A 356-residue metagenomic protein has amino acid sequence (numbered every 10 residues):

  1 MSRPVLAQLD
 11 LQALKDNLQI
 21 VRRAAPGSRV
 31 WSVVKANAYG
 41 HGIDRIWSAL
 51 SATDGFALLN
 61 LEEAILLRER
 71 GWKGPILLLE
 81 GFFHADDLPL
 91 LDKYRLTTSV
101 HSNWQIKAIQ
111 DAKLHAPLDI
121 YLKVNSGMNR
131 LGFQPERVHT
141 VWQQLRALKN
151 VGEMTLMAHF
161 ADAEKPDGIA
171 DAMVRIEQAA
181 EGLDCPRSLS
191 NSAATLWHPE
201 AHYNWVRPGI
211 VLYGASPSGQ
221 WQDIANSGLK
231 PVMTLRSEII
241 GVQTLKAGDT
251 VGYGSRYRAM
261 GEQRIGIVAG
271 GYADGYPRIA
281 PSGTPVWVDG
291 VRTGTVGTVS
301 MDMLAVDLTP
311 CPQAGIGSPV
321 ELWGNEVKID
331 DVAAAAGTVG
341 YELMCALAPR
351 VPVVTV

Functional and structural regions predicted by a protein language model:
S2-K15, N37, E63, F82-F83 (+4 more regions): Active-site anion/phosphate-binding pocket segments in diverse small-molecule metabolic enzymes
V5-Q8, A13-D16, R23, S28-S188 (+1 more regions): Active-site-proximal beta-alpha core segment in soluble small-molecule metabolic enzymes
